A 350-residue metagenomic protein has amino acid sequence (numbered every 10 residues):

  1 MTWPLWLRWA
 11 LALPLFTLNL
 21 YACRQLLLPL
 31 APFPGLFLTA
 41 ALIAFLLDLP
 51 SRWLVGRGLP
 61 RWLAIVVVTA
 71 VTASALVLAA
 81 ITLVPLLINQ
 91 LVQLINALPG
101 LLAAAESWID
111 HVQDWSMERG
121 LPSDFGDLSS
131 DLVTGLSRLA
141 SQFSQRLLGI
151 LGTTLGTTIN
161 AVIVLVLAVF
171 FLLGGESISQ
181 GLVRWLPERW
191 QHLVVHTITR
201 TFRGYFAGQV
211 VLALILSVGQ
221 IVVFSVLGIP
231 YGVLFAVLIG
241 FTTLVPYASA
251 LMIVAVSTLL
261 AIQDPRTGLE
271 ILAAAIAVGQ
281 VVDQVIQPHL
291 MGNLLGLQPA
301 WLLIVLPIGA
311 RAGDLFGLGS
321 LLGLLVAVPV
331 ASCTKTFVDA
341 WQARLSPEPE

Functional and structural regions predicted by a protein language model:
M1-P85, R184, A327, A331-E350: Anchoring transmembrane alpha helix of integral membrane proteins
L5-Q25, I95-S116, L147-V164, V210-V222 (+2 more regions): Hydrophobic alpha-helical transmembrane segments
A10-P14, P34-L38, L63-A70, V194 (+6 more regions): Hydrophobic alpha-helical transmembrane segments
A40-A44, A75, A168, V237-Y247 (+5 more regions): Hydrophobic transmembrane alpha-helices
P50-R57, L63, A70, L78-I163 (+2 more regions): Juxtamembrane membrane-interface segments in integral membrane proteins
R52-G56, N89-A103, S107, T134 (+8 more regions): Short amphipathic alpha-helical coupling elements at transmembrane boundaries
I150-A261, P265-A274: Alpha-helical transmembrane segments and their immediate interhelical loop/hinge regions in multi-pass membrane
G268-L269, A273-E350: Hydrophobic alpha-helical transmembrane segments of membrane transport and translocation systems, primarily multi-pass
